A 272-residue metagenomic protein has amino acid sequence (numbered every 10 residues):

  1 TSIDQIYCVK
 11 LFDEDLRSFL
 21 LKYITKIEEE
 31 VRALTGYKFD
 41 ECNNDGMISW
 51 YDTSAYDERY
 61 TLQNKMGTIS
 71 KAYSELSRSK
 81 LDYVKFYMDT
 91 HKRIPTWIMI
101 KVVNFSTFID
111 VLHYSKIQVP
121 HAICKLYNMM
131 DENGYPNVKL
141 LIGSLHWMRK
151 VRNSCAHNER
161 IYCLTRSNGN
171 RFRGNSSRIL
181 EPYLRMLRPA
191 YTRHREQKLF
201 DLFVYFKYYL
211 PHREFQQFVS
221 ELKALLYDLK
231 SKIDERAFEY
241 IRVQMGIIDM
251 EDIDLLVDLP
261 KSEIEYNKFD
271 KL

Functional and structural regions predicted by a protein language model:
T1-F269: Long, contiguous internal "core" modules enriched in hydrophobic/ aromatic residues
